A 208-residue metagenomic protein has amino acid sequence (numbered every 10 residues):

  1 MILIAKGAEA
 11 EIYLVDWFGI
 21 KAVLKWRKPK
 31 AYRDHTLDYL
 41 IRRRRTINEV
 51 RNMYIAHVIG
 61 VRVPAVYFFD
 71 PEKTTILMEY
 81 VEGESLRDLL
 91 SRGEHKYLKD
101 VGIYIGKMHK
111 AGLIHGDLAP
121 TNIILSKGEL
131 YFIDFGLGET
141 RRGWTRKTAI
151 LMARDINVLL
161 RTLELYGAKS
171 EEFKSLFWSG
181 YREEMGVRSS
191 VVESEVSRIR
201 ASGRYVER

Functional and structural regions predicted by a protein language model:
I2-I47: ATP-binding glycine-rich loop module of kinase domains
W17, W26-K28, T36, F68 (+2 more regions): Residue-level recognition of conserved beta-strand positions in structured domain cores
A31-Y32, R42-T46, H57, V61-V101: Conserved structural core of kinase catalytic domains
H35, D88, R141-T145: Conserved catalytic-core motifs of eukaryotic protein kinase domains, centered on the activation segment
I55-V61, R87-T121, S126, L130 (+1 more regions): Conserved kinase catalytic-core helix
Y131-R208: C-lobe/activation-segment region of protein kinase-like
